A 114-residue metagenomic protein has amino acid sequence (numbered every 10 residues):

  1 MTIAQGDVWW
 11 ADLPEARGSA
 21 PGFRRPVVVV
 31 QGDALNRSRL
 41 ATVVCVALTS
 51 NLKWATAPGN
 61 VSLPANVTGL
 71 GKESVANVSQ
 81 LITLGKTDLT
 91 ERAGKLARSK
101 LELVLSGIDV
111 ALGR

Functional and structural regions predicted by a protein language model:
M1-R114: Conserved functional hotspots at enzyme active or ligand-binding sites that engage polyanionic ligands
